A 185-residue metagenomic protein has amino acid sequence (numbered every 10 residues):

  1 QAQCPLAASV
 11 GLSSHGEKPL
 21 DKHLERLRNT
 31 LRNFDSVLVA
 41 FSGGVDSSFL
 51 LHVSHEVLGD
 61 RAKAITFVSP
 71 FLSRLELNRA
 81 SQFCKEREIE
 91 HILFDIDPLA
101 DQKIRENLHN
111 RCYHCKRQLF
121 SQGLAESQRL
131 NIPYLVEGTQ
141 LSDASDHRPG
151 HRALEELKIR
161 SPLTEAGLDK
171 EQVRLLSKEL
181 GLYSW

Functional and structural regions predicted by a protein language model:
C4, S9-E179: ATP-dependent adenylation/nucleotidyltransferase module used to activate substrates
G181-W185: Short, intrinsically disordered, charge-balanced linker/junction segments flanking boundaries in proteins
